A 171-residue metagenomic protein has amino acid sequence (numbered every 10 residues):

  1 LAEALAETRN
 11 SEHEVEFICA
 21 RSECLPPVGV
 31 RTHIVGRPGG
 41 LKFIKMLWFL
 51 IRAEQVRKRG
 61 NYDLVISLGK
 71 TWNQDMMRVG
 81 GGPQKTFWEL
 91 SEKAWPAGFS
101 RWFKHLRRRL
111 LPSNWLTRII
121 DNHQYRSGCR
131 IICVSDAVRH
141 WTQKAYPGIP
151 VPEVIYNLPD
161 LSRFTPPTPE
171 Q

Functional and structural regions predicted by a protein language model:
L1-E23, G60: N-terminal subdomain of nucleotide-sugar transferases
S11-E16, D75, R130, V151: Residues at the starts of beta-strands that form the adenosine-phosphate
R21-I44: Conserved nucleotide-sugar phosphate-binding/catalytic loop shared by glycosyltransferases and other
G39-V65, Q74, N114-H123: An amphipathic, basic-hydrophobic alpha-helix
Q55, K104-V134, P150, V154: Membrane-proximal helix-turn-helix segments that form the acceptor-binding/catalytic region of lipid-linked
I66-S67, N73-K104, I132, E153-V154: Active-site proximal beta-strand in glycosyltransferases
A137, L158: Carbohydrate-associated surface elements
T165-Q171: A short helix/loop element that forms part of the nucleotide-sugar donor recognition site in Leloir-type
